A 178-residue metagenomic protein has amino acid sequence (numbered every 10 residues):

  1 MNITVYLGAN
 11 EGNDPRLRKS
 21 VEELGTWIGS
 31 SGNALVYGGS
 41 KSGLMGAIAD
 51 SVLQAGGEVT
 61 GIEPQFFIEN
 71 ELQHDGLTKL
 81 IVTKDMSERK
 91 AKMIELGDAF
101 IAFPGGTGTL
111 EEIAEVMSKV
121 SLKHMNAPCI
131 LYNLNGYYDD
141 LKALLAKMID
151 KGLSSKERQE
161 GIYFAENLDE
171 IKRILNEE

Functional and structural regions predicted by a protein language model:
M1-L96, L134-N176: A cross-family phosphate/adenosyl-ligand binding-site feature
L53, K119-A127, L153-S154: Arginine/glycine-rich "motif VI" loop of SF2 helicases in the C-terminal RecA-like domain
K90-L122, I130: Active-site/ligand-binding-proximal alpha/beta "capping" segment
A127-N135: Short loop-to-beta-strand entry elements in the cores of soluble alpha/beta enzymes
